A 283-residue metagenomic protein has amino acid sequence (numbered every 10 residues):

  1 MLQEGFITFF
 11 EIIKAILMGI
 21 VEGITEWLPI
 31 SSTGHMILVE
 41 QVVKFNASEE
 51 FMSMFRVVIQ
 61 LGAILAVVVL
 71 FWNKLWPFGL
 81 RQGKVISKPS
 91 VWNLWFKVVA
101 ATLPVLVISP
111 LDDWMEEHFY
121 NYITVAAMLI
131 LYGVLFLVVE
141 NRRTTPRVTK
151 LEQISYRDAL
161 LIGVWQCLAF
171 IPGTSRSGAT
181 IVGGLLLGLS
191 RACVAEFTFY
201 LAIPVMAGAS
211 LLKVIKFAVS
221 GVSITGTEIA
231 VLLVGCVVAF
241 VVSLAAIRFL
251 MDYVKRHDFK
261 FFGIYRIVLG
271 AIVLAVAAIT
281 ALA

Functional and structural regions predicted by a protein language model:
M1-A283: Multi-pass membrane proteins that catalyze or facilitate reactions on polyprenyl-/lipid-phosphate substrates and their
